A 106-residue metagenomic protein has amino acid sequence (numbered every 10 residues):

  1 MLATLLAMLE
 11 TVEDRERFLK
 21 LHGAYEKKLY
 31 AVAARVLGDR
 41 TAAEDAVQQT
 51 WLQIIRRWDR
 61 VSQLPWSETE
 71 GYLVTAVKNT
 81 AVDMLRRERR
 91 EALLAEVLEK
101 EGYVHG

Functional and structural regions predicted by a protein language model:
M1-L9: Extreme N-terminal regulatory/targeting segments of RNA polymerase sigma factors
M8-A31, E44-V47, I55: A short, charge-rich alpha-helical start-of-domain segment used by transcription regulators
E10-T11, Q48-S67, R87-R89: Sigma70-family region 2
R15, L19, R40, E44 (+2 more regions): Short, structured helix-loop boundary elements
A31, D45-L52, R56, S67-N79: Structural recognition of an alpha-helix C-terminal capping motif at a helix-to-coil junction
Q49-T50, V97-E101: Short acidic/histidine-centered micro-motifs embedded in hydrophobic/aromatic stretches that mark compact functional
R60, V74-E96, Y103: Arg/Lys-rich amphipathic alpha helix in sigma70-family domain 2
